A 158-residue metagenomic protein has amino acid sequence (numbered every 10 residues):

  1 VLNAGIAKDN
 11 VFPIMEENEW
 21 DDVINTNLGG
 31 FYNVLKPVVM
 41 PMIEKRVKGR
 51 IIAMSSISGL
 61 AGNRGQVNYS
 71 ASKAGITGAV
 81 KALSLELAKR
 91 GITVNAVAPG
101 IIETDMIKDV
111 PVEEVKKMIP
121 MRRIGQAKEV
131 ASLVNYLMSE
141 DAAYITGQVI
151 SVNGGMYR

Functional and structural regions predicted by a protein language model:
N10, P37-R50: A short helix-coil junction within the Rossmann-fold of NAD(P)-dependent oxidoreductases
V11-F12, E16-I24, I107, V115: Substrate-binding pocket helix/loop in short-chain dehydrogenase/reductase
P13, A61-V67, K89-R90, R122 (+1 more regions): Active-site loop immediately N-terminal to the catalytic Tyr-X3-Lys motif of short-chain dehydrogenase/reductase
L35, S72, V80: Active-site helix of classical SDR
M40, L85-K89, A143: Alpha-helical segment proximal to the catalytic Tyr-Lys
S56: Residue(s) in the substrate-gating loop at a strand-loop-helix junction that position the organic substrate next
A96, K117-I145, V152-G154: C-terminal helical subdomain
